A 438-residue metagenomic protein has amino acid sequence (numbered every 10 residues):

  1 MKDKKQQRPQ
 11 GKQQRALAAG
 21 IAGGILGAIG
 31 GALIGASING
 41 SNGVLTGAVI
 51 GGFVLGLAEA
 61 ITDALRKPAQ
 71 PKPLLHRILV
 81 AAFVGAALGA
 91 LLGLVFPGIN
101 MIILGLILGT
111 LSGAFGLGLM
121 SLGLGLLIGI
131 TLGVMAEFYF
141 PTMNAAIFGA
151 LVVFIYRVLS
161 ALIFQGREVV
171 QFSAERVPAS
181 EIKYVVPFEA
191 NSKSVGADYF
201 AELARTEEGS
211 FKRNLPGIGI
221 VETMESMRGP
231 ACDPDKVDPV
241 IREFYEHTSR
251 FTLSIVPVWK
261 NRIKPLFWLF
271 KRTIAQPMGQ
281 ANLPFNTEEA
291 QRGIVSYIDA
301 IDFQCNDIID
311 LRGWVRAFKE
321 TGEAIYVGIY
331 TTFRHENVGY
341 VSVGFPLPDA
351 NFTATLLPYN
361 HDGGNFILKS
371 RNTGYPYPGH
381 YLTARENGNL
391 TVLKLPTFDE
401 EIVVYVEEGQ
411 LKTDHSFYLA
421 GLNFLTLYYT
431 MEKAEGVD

Functional and structural regions predicted by a protein language model:
M1, M101, M120, M135 (+4 more regions): Detector for methionine-enriched segments
M1-Q10: Short, Lys/Arg-rich, polar N-terminal cytosolic tail immediately upstream of the first transmembrane signal-anchor
R15-N39, G43-D63, P73, R77-P97 (+3 more regions): Small-residue-enriched transmembrane alpha-helices
T62, R66, I78-L79, F83 (+2 more regions): Soluble ligand-binding/transfer domains with enclosed cavities or grooves
E435-D438: Short, charged low-complexity linker/loop segments at the C-terminal edge of domains
